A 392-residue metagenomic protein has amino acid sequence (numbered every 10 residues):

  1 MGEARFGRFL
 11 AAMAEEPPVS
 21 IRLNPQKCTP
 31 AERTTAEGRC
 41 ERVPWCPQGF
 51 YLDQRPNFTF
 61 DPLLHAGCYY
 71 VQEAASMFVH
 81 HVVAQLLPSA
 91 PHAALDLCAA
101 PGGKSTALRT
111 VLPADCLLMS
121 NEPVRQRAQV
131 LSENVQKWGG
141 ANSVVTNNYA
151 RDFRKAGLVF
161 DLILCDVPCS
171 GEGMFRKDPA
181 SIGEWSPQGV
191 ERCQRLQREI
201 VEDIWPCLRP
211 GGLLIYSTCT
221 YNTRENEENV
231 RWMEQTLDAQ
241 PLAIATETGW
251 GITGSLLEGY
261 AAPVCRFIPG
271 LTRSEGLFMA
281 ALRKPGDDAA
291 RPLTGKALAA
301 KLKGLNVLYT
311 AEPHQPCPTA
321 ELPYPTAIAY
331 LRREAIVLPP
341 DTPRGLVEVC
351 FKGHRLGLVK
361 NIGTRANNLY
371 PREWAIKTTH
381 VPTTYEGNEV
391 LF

Functional and structural regions predicted by a protein language model:
M1-R33, R273-F392: Polybasic, low-complexity RNA-engagement segments
V19-H81: Conserved AdoMet
A90-A100: Conserved class I S-adenosyl-L-methionine
A94, D115-N121: Short beta-strand element of Class I
P101-A114: Conserved SAM-binding loop of SAM-dependent methyltransferases across substrates and taxa, primarily the Class I
N121-L158, C165: S-adenosyl-L-methionine
Q126, D161-E202, I215, C219-E227 (+1 more regions): Mobile active-site "lid"/loop adjacent to the S-adenosyl-L-methionine
P206-Q315, L338: Substrate-binding/catalytic lobe of Class I Rossmann-like enzymes that use SAM or dcSAM, i.e., the mid-to-C-terminal
